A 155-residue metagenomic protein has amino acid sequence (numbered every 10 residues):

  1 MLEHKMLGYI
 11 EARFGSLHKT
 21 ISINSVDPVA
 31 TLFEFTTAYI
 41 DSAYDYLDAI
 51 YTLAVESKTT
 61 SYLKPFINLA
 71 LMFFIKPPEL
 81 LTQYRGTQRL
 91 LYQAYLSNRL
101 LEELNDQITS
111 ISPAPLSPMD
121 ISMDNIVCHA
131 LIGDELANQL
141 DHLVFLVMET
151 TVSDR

Functional and structural regions predicted by a protein language model:
M1-F66, E102-R155: Terminal, membrane-proximal amphipathic helices and intrinsically disordered targeting/regulatory segments
S61, L69-R99: Membrane-inserting effector segments that mediate pore formation, membrane fusion, or transient membrane insertion
